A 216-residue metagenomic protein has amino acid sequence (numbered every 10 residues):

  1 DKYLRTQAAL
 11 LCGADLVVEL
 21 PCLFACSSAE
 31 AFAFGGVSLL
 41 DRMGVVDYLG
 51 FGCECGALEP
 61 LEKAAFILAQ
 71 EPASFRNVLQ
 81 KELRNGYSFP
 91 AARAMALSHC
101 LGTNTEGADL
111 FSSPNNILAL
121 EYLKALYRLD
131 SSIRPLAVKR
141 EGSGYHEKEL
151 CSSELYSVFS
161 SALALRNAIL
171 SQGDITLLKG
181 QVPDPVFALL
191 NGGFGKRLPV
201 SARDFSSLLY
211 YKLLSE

Functional and structural regions predicted by a protein language model:
D1-R5: N-terminal catalytic cores of NTP/NDP-binding nucleotidyl/phosphoryl-transfer enzymes
L11-C22: A glycine-rich helix N-cap at a beta->alpha junction
L20-E216: Active-site cores that bind ATP or allylic diphosphates and position pyrophosphate for catalysis
